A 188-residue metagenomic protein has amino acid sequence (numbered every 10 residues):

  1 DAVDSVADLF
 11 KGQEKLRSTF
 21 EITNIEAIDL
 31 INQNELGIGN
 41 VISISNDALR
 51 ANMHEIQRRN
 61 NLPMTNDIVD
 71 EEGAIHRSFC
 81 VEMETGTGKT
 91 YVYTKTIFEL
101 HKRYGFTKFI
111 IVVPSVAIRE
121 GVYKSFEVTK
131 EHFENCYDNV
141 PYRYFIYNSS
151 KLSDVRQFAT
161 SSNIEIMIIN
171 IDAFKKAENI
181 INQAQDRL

Functional and structural regions predicted by a protein language model:
D1-L188: RecA-like P-loop NTPase motor core of helicase/translocase proteins
